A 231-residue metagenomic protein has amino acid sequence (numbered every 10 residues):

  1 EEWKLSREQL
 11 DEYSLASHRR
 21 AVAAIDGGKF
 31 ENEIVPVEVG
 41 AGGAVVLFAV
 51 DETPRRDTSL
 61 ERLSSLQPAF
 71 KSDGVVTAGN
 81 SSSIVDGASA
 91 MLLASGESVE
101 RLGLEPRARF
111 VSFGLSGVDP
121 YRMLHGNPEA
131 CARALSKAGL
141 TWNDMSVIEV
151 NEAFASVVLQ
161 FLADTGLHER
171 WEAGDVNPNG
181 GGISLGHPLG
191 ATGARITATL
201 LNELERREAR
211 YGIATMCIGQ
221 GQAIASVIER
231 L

Functional and structural regions predicted by a protein language model:
E2-K29, M91-E97, L162, P188-A209 (+1 more regions): Active-site-proximal alpha-helical scaffold in enzymes
W3, R7, D11-H18, F30 (+6 more regions): Generic structural signal for well-ordered, non-membrane alpha-helical segments in soluble metabolic enzymes
Q9-R101, A163, L167-D175: N-terminal extracellular/periplasmic Venus flytrap/periplasmic-binding protein-like
E33, V111-S184: Active-site pocket-lining segment
F48, L104, Y121-M123, L162 (+2 more regions): Short acidic, glycine/serine/threonine-rich loops at helix termini
S59-H125, E129, S136-A138, A198-T199 (+3 more regions): Condensing-enzyme catalytic core mediating Claisen C-C bond formation in acyl metabolism
W142, D164, A173-N177, G182-A225: Internal helix-turn-beta structural module
